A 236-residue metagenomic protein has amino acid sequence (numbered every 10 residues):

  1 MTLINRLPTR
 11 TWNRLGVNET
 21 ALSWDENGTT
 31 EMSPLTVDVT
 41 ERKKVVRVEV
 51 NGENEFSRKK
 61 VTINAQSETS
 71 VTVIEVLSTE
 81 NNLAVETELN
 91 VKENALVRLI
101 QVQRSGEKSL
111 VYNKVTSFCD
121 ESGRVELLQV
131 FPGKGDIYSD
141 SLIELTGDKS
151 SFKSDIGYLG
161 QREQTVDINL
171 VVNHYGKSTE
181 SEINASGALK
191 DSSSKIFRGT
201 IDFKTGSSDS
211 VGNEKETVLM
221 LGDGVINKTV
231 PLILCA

Functional and structural regions predicted by a protein language model:
M1-K43, N51: Long, low-complexity, mixed-charge
T29-A236: Conserved beta-strand/loop scaffold segments within soluble protein domains that form the structured core and edges
